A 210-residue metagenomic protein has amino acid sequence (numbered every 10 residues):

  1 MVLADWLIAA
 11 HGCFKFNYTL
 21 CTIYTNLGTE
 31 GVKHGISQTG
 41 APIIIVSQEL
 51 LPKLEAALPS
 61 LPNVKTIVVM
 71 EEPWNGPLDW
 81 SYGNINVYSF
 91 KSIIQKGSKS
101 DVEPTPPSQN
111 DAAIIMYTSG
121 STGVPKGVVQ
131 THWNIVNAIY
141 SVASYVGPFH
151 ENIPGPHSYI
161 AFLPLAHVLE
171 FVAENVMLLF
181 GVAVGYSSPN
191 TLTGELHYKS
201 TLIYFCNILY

Functional and structural regions predicted by a protein language model:
M1-L27, F162: Conserved AMP-binding/adenylate-forming
L3, Q48, A112, W133 (+1 more regions): Alpha-helix N-cap/helix-start capping motif
H11-F16, G155, A166-G185: Conserved short alpha-helical elements in the N-terminal third of ANL/AMP-binding
C13, I44, A112, T118-S121 (+2 more regions): Conserved S/T- and glycine-rich ATP-binding loop of Class I adenylate-forming
K15-S92: Structural core segment of the AMP-binding/adenylate-forming
L27-A57, A138-I160, E174, L192-L209: Conserved ATP-dependent adenylate/AMP-binding module captured primarily in the ANL superfamily
V87-Y88, Q95-Y117, V124, F149-S158: Conserved pre-ATP/AMP-binding loop-to-beta segment of ANL
A113-Y140: Conserved AMP-binding A3 loop
